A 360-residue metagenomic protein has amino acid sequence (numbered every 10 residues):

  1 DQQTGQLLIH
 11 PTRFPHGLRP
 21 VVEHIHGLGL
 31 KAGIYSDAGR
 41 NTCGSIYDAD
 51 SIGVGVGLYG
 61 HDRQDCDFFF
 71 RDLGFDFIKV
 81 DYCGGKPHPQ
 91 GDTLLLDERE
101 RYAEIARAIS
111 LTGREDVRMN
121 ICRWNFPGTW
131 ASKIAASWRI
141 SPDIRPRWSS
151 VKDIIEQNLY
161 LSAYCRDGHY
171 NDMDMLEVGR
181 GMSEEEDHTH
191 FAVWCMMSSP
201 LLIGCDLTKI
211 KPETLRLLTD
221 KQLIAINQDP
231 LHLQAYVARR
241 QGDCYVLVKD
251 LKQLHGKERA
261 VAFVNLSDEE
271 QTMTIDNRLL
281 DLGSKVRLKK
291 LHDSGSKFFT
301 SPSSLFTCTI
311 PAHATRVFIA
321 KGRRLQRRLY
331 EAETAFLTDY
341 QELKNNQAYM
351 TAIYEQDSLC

Functional and structural regions predicted by a protein language model:
D1-V21, G27-G91: Aromatic-lined carbohydrate-binding/catalytic grooves of carbohydrate-active enzymes
R19-V22, C66-F70, R99-S110: Short, well-ordered alpha-helical packing segments
Y35-R40, V80-G85, M119-F126, M196-S199 (+2 more regions): Active-site-proximal beta-strand/loop segments in catalytic clefts of secreted hydrolases
S51, G55, H61-Q64, E100 (+2 more regions): Glycan-recognition surfaces
D76-F77, C83-V117: Extracytoplasmic, non-cytosolic globular domains
A192-A238, A314-E331: Catalytic cores of secreted or luminal carbohydrate-active enzymes
W194-M197, L202-G204, R240-L282, H313: Carbohydrate-binding surface patches
Q271, L280-L288, F299, S304-C360: Extracytoplasmic
